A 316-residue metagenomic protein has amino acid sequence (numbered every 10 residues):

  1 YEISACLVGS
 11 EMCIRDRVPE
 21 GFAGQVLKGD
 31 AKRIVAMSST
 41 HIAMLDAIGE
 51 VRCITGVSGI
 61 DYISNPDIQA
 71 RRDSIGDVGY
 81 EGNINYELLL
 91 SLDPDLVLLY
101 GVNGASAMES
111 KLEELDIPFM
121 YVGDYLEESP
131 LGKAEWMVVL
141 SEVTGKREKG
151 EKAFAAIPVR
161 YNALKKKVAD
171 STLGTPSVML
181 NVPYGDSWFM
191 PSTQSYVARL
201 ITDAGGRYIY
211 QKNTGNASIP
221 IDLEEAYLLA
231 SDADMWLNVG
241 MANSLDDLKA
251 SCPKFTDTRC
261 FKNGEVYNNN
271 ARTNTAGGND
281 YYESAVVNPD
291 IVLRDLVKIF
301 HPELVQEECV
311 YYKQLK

Functional and structural regions predicted by a protein language model:
Y1-C13: Short, small-residue-biased leader/transition segments that mark boundaries at the very start of proteins
V8-G9, E50, L115-D116, A204-G205 (+1 more regions): Short, structured coil segments at secondary-structure junctions
R15-G21, L27-L90, L96-N103: A short, structured surface patch at a secondary-structure boundary
D30, T40-M44, E50, N85 (+10 more regions): Stable alpha-helical elements in mature extracytoplasmic
R33-A36, C53-S58, L96-Y100, F119-V122 (+6 more regions): Structural recognition of the beta-strand scaffold that forms the well-ordered cores of secreted hydrolase catalytic
D95-L96, A105-S187, Q211-K212, R272-K316: Extracytoplasmic substrate-binding proteins
K166-C252: Flexible, glycine-rich surface segments
A217-E225, L229-P302: C-terminal soluble interaction/assembly domains
